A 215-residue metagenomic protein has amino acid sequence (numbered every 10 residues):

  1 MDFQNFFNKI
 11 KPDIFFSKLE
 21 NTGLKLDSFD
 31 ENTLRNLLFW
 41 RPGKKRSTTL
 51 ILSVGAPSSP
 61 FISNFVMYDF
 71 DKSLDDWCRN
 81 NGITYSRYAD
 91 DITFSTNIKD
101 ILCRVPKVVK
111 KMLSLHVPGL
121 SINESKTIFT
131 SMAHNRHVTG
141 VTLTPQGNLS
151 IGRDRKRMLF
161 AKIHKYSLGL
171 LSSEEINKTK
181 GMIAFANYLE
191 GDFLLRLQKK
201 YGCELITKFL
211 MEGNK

Functional and structural regions predicted by a protein language model:
M1, F6-A56, F61, F65-S73 (+2 more regions): Right-hand nucleic-acid polymerase module
T84-Y88: Short beta-strand
F94-I98: Short beta-strand-to-loop capping motifs
